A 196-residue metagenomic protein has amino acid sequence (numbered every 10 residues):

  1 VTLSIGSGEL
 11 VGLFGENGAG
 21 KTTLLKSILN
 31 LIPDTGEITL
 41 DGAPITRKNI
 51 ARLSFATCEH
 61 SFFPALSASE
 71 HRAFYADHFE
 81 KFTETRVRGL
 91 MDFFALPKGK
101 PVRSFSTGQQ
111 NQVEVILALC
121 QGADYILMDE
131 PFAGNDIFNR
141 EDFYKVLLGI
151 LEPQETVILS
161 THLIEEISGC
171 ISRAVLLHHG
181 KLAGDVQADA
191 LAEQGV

Functional and structural regions predicted by a protein language model:
F14-E16: The feature captures the beta-strand-to-loop junction immediately N-terminal to the Walker
L29: Helix-to-loop junction immediately C-terminal to a conserved catalytic motif
G36-A51: Conserved ABC transporter NBD signature motif
T57-V113: ABC-family P-loop ATPase nucleotide-binding domains
I126-E130, N135: Catalytic Walker B motif of ABC-type/P-loop ATPase nucleotide-binding domains
R140-P153: Helical segment within the ABC ATPase nucleotide-binding domain
I167-G169: A short, surface-exposed alpha-helical micro-motif characterized by mixed small hydrophobic and charged/polar residues
